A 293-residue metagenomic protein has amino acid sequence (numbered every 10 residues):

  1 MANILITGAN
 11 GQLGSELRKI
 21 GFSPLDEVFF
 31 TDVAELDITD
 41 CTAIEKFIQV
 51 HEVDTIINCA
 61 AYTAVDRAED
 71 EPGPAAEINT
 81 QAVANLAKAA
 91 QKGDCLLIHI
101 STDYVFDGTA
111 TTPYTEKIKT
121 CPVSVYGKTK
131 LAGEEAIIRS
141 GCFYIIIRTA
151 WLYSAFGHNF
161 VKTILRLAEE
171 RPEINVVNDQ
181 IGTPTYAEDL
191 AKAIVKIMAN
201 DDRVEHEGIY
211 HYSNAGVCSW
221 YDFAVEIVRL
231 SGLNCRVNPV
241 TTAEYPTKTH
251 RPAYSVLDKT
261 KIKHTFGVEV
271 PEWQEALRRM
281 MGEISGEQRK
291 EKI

Functional and structural regions predicted by a protein language model:
A2-G21: N-terminal Rossmann NAD(P)H-binding glycine-rich loop of SDR-like oxidoreductase domains
P24-I44: Adenosine-cofactor binding site in Rossmann-like domains, unifying the SAM/SAH pocket of S-adenosylmethionine-dependent
C41-I78, A89: NAD(P)H-binding glycine-rich loop region in Rossmannoid oxidoreductase-like domains and their noncatalytic homologs
E77, Q81-N85, K92, V105-I147 (+1 more regions): Catalytic helix-loop patch of NAD(P)-dependent Rossmann-fold dehydrogenases
E135-G182, A187-D189, V195-K196: NAD(P)-dependent short-chain dehydrogenase/reductase
V176-I181, Y210-V217, T265: Glycine-rich Rossmann NAD(P)(H)-binding loop
N200-P246, R289: Mid/C-terminal beta-alpha module of Rossmann-like enzyme folds, strongest in SDR-family dehydrogenases/epimerases
W273-I293: Amphipathic terminal alpha-helices
